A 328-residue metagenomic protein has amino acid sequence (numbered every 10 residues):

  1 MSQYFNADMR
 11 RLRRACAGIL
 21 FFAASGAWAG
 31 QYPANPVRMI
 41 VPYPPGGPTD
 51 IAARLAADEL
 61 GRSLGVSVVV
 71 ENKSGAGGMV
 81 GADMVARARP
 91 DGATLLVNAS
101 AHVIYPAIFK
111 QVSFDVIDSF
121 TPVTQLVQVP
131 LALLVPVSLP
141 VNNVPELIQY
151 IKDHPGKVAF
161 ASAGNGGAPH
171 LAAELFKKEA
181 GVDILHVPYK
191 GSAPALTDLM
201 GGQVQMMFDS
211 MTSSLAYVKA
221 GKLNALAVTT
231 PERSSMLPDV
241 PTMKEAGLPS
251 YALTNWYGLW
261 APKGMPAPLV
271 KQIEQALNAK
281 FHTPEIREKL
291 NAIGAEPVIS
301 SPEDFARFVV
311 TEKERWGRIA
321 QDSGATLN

Functional and structural regions predicted by a protein language model:
Q3-C16: Bacterial N-terminal signal peptides that target proteins for export
Y4-N6, A29-Q31, N35, E59-G65 (+8 more regions): Short hydrophobic alpha-helices and adjacent helix-cap/hinge residues
A24-W28: N-terminal signal peptide c-region/cleavage motif recognized by signal peptidases
A29-D118, K157, N165, G181-S210 (+2 more regions): N-terminal (or domain-start) structured segment
A34-P36, K178-V182, K219, E245 (+1 more regions): An extracytoplasmic/periplasmic, membrane-proximal ligand-sensing/linker region
R87-A93, I108-P194, M243, W256-K289: Hinge/capping helix and adjacent helix->loop/strand transition within the periplasmic-binding protein
V97-H102, S162, A172, S192 (+4 more regions): Beta->alpha turn/N-cap motifs
H102-Q111, H170, K177-E179, M206-V240 (+1 more regions): A ligand-binding cleft/hinge motif common to bilobed small-molecule-binding domains
